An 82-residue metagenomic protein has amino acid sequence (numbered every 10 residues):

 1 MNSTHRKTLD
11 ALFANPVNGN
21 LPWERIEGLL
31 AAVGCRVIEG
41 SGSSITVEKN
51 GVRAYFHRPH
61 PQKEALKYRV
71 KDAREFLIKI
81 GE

Functional and structural regions predicted by a protein language model:
M1-E82: Basic nucleic-acid-binding interfaces
